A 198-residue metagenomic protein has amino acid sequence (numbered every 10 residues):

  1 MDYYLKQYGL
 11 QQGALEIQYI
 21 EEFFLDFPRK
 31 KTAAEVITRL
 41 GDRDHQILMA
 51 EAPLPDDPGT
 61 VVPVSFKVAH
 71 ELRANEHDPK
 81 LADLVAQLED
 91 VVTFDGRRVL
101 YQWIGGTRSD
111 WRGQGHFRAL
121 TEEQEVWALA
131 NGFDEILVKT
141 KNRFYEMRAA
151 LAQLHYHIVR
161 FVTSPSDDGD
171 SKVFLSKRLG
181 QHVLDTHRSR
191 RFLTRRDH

Functional and structural regions predicted by a protein language model:
M1-V64, V68, L193: Short amphipathic alpha-helix that is part of the acyltransferase structural core
H45-E51, F66, V99, I104 (+2 more regions): Short hydrophobic/aromatic beta-strand element in the GNAT-like acyltransferase core that lines or flanks the acyl-donor
D57-I104, P165-D167: Conserved acyl-donor/pantetheine-binding loop and adjacent beta-alpha core of acyl/acetyltransferases and related
V99, A128-K141: Conserved GNAT acetyl-CoA-binding A-motif
T107, G113-V126, Q153: Conserved acetyl-CoA-binding loop-helix of GNAT-fold acetyltransferases
K139-T140, A152-V173: Conserved catalytic-core motifs of GNAT/GCN5-like acyltransferases
R148-A149: Short, hydrophobic-biased segments on the C-terminal half of alpha helices that form "recognition helices"
T163-H198: C-terminal "cap" of GNAT-fold acetyltransferases
